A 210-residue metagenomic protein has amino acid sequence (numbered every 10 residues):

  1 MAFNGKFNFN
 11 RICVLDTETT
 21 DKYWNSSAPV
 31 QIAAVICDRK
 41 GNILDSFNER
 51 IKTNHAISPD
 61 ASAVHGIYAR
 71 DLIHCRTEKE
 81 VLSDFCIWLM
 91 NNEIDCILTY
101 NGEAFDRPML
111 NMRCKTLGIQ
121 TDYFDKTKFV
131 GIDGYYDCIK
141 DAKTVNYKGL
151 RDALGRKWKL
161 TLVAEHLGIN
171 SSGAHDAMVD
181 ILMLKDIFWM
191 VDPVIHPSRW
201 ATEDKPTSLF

Functional and structural regions predicted by a protein language model:
F3, N10-R11, N25-I67, N91-F210: Metal-dependent phosphoesterase core characteristic of DEDDh/y 3'-5' exonuclease domains
G5-K6, T17: Long, highly charged low-complexity segments
I12-D16: Short, hydrophobic/glycine-enriched beta-strand segments
T17-N25: Short acidic, Gly/Ser-rich segments with clustered Asp/Glu that frequently serve as metal-coordination loops in enzyme
V64-D84: Metal-dependent phosphoesterase signature
S83-N91: Short, well-structured alpha-helical segments in soluble
